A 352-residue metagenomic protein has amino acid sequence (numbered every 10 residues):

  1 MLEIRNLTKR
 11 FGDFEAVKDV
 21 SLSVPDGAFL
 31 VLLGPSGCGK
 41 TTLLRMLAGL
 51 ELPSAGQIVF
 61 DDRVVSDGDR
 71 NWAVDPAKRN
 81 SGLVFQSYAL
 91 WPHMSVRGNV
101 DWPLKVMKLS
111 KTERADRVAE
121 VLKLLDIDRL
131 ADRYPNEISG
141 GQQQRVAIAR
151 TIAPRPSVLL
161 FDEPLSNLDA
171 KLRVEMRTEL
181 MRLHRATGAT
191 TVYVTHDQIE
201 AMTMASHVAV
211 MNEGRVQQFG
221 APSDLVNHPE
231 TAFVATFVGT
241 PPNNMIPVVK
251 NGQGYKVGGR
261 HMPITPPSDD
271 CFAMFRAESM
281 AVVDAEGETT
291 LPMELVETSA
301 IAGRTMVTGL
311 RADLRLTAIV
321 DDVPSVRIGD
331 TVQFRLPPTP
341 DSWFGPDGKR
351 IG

Functional and structural regions predicted by a protein language model:
L33-P35: The feature captures the beta-strand-to-loop junction immediately N-terminal to the Walker
A48: Helix-to-loop junction immediately C-terminal to a conserved catalytic motif
G56-G68: Conserved ABC transporter NBD signature motif
P76-G82, Q86, L90-F233: ABC ATPase nucleotide-binding domains
P241-N244, K250-G352: Non-catalytic connector elements of ABC transporters
